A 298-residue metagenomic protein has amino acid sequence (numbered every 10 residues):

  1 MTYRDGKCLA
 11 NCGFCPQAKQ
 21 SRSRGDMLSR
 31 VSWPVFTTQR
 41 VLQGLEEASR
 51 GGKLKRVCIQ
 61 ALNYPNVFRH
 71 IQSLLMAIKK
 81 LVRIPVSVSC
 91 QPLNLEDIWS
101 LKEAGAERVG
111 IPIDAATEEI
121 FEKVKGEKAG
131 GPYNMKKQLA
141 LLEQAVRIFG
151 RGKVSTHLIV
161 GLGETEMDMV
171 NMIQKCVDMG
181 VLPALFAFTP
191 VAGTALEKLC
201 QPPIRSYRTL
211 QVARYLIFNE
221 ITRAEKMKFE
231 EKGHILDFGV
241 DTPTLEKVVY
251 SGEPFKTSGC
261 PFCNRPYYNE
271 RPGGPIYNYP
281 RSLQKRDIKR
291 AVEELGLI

Functional and structural regions predicted by a protein language model:
M1-K7, G13-K123, E127-R151, R281-K285: Conserved Radical SAM active-site core
D5, L9, T257-C260: Residues immediately within or flanking Cys/His clusters that coordinate Zn2+ in small zinc-binding modules
N66, E96, G163-T165, V191-T194: Flexible loop/turn segments at secondary-structure boundaries
N94-G105, V160-D178: Catalytic cores of alpha/beta
E119-E127, V154-G161, A192-A195: Active-site-proximal beta-alpha loop/turn segments in soluble metabolic enzymes
L141-M167, A187-F188: Conserved strand-turn element in the central/C-terminal portion of the radical SAM core barrel that lines
I148, V170-I298: Auxiliary Fe-S-binding modules of radical SAM enzymes
